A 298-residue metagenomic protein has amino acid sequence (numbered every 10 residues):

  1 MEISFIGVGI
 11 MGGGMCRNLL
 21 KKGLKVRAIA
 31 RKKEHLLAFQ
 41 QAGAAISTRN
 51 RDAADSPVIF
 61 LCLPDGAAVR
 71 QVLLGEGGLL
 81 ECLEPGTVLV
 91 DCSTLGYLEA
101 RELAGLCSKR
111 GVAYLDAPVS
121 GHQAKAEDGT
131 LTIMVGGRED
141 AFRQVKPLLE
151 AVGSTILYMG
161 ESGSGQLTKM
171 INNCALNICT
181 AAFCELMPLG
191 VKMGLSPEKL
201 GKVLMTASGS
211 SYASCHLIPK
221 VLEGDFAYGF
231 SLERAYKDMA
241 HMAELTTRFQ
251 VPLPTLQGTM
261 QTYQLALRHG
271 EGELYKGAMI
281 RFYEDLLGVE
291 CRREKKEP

Functional and structural regions predicted by a protein language model:
M1-L61, T87, C92-S93, C291: NAD(P)+-binding Rossmann beta1-loop-alpha1 motif at the extreme N-terminus of oxidoreductases
K32, D65, R138: Residues in the short beta-alpha loop(s) of Rossmann-like NAD(P)-binding domains
T48-D52, V58-I59, G66-L131: Rossmann-like NAD(P)(H) cofactor-binding subdomain of soluble oxidoreductases
L95-N173, N177: Rossmann-fold dinucleotide-binding core
G129, I133-G136, L157, E161-M193 (+3 more regions): Active-site-proximal catalytic alpha-helix in oxidoreductases
L167, Y212-K276: Interdomain hinge/lid region at the active-site interface of Rossmann-like NAD(P)-dependent oxidoreductases
R268-P298: NAD(P)-dependent dehydrogenase/reductase Rossmann-like domain
